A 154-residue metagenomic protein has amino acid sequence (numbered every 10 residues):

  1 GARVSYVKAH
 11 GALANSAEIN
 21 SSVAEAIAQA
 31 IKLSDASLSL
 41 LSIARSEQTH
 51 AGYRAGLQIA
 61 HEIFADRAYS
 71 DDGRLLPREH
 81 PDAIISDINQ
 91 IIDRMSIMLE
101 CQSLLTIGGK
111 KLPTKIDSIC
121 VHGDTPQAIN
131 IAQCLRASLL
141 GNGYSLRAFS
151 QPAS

Functional and structural regions predicted by a protein language model:
G1-S5, Q102-K115, S145-P152: Flexible, glycine/charged-enriched surface loops at secondary-structure junctions
V4, L38-L40, I59, L146: Hydrophobic beta-strand scaffold residues
V7, V121: Conserved, mostly hydrophobic/aromatic
L13-A17, D66-A68, Q127: Short, small-residue-enriched loops and turns at beta-alpha junctions that line or gate enzyme active sites
S16, S34-A44: Catalytic beta/alpha-barrel core
N20-A26: Charged helix-capping and loop-helix junction motifs
L38, N130-S154: C-terminal domain-boundary segment and adjacent tail
R45-S103: Active-site rim beta-loop-alpha module in soluble metabolic enzymes
